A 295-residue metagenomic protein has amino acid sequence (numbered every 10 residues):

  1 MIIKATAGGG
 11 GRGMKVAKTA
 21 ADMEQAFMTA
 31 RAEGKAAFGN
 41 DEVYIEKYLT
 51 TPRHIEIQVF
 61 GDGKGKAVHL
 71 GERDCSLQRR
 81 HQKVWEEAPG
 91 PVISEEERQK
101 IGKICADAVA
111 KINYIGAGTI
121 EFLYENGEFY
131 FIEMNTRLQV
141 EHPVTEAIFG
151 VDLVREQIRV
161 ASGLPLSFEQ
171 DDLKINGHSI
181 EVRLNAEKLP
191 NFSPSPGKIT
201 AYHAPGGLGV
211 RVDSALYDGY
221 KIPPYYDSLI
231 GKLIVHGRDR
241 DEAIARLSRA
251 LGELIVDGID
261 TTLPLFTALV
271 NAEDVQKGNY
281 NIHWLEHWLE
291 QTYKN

Functional and structural regions predicted by a protein language model:
M1-T6: Conserved anion/nucleotide-ligand pocket segment
G10, A17-N295: ATP-dependent carboxylate activation and anion-phosphoryl transfer catalytic cores that bind Mg-ATP to form
